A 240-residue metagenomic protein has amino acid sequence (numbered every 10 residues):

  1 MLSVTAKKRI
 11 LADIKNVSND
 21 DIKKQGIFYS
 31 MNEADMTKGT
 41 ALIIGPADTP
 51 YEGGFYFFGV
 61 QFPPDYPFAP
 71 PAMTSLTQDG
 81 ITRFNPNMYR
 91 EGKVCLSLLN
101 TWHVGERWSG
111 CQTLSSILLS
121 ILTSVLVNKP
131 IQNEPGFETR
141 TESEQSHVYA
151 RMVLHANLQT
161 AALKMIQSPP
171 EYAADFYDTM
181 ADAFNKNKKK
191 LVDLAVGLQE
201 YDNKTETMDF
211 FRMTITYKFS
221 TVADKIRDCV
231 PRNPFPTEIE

Functional and structural regions predicted by a protein language model:
M1-G54, Q61, D65-E240: UBC/E2-like fold recognition across ubiquitin and ubiquitin-like conjugation systems, capturing catalytically active
